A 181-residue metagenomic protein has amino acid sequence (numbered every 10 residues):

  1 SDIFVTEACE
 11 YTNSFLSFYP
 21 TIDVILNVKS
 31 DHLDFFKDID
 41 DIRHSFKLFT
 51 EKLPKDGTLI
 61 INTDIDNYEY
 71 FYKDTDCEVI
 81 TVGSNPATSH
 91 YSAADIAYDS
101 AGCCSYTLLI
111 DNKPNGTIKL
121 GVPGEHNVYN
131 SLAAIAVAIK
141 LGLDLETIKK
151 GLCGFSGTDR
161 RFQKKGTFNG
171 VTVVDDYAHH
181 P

Functional and structural regions predicted by a protein language model:
T6: Phosphate-centric recognition/catalysis
E10-Y19: Switch II of P-loop NTPase G domains
P20, V24-V173: Acidic, Mg2+-coordinating active-site environments of NTP-dependent enzymes
H179-P181: AMP-binding/adenylate-forming catalytic core of the ANL superfamily
